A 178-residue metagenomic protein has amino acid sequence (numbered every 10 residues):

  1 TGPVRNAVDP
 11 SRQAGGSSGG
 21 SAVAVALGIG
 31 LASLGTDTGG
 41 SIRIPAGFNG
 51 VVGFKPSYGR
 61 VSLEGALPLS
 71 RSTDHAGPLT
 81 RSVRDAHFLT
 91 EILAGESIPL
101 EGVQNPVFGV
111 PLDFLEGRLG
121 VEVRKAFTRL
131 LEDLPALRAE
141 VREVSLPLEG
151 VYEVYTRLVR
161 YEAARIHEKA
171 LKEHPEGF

Functional and structural regions predicted by a protein language model:
T1-T90, S97: Short glycine/serine-rich loop segments
I92-F178: Amidase signature
